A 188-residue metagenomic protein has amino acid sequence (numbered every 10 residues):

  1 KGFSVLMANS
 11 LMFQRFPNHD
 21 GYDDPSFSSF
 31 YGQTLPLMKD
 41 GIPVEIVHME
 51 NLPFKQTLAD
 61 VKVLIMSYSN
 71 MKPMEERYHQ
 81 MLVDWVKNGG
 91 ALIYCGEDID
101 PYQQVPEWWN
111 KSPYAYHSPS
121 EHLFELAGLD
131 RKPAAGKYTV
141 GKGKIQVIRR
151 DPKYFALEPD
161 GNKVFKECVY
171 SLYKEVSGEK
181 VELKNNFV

Functional and structural regions predicted by a protein language model:
K1-V61, G141: Aromatic-Pro/Gly-enriched surface loop or interdomain linker that acts as a lid/target-recognition segment
G2-Y22, S26-Y31, S67, K72 (+4 more regions): Carbohydrate-binding surface patches
A8, M49, Y68-S69, E97-I99: An acidic- and aromatic-residue-enriched active-site/binding cleft used to recognize and process polar
P36, D40, S67, W85-N88: Generic, well-ordered alpha-helical scaffold segments in large soluble proteins
Q56, K72-V188: A conserved amphipathic helix/loop scaffold that creates a polar/acidic microenvironment used either to coordinate
L58-N70: Short, well-ordered secondary-structure micro-motifs within conserved domains or adaptor modules
